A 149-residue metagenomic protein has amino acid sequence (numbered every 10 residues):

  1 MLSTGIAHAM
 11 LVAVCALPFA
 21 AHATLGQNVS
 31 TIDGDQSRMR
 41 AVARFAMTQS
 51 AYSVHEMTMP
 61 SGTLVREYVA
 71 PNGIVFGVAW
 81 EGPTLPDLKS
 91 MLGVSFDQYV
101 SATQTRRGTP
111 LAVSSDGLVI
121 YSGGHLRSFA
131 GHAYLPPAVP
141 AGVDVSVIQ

Functional and structural regions predicted by a protein language model:
M1-M10: Bacterial N-terminal signal peptides that target proteins for export
S3-T4, P60, L85-P86: Intrinsically disordered, compositionally biased low-complexity regions
T4, A23-T24: Long, hydrophobic N-terminal alpha-helical segment
A9-A16, Q36-S50, T105-P110: Intrinsically disordered, low-complexity linkers and terminal tails enriched in Pro/Gly and often acidic or mixed-charge
P18-A21: N-terminal signal peptide c-region/cleavage motif recognized by signal peptidases
T24-E81: N-terminal secretory signal peptides
V69-R106: Mature extracytoplasmic domains of secretory-pathway proteins
S95-Q149: Helix-rich interaction surfaces within compact, conserved domain-sized segments that mediate assembly or partner
